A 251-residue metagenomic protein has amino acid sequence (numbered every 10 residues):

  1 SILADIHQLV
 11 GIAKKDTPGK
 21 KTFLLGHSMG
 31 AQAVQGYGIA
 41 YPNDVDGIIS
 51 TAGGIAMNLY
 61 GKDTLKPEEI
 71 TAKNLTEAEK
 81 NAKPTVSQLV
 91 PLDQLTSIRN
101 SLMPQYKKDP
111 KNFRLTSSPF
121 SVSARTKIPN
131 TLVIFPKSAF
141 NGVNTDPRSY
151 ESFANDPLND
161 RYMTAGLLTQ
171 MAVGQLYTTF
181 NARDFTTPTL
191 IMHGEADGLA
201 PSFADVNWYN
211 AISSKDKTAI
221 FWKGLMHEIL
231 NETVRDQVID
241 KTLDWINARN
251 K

Functional and structural regions predicted by a protein language model:
S1-K14: Alpha/beta-hydrolase active-site loop
T17-S28: Alpha/beta-hydrolase fold nucleophile elbow
G36-T164: Alpha/beta-hydrolase-fold enzymes
R161, A196-A200: Acidic catalytic loop of the alpha/beta-hydrolase fold
F185, I191-H193, D197: Short beta-strand/loop motif that positions the catalytic acidic residue of the alpha/beta-hydrolase fold
T187, P201-N210: Short alpha-helix in the alpha/beta-hydrolase fold that links the catalytic acid
N210-E228: Catalytic histidine neighborhood in serine/cysteine hydrolases with alpha/beta-hydrolase-type architecture
K223-K251: Catalytic active-site module of serine/aspartate enzymes centered on a nucleophile-bearing elbow/loop
